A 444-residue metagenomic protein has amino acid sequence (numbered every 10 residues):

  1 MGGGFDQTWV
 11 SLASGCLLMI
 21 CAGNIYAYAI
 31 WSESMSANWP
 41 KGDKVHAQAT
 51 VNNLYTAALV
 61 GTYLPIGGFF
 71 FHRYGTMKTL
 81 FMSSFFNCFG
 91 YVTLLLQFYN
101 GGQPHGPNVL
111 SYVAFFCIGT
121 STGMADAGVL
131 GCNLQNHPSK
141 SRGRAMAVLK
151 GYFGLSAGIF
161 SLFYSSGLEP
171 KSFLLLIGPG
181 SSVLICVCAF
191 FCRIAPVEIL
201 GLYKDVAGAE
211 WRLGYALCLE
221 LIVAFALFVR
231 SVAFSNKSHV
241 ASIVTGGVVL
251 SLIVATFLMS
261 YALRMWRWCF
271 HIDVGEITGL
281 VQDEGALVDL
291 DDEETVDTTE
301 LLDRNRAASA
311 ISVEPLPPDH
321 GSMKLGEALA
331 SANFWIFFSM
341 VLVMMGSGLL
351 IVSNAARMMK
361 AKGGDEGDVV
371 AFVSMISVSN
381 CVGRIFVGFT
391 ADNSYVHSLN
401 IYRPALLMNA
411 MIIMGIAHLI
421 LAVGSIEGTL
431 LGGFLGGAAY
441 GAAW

Functional and structural regions predicted by a protein language model:
N24-M35, A226-N236, P318-H320, L325-F389 (+1 more regions): Extracytoplasmic gate region of multi-pass secondary transporters
Y28-W31, M35, T122-P138, R142-V148 (+4 more regions): Intracellular juxtamembrane helix-capping segments at the cytosolic ends of symmetry-related transmembrane helices
N52, L59-T62, K140-A189, A207-L227 (+1 more regions): Glycine-rich segments within core transmembrane alpha-helices of 12-TM secondary carriers
N53-H72, F89-Y91, L96, G158 (+2 more regions): Central cavity-lining transmembrane alpha-helices of secondary-active solute carriers, predominantly the Major
T62-L80, M265-R267, R384-I401: Helix-to-loop junctions at the C-terminal end of transmembrane segments in multipass secondary transporters
K78-T93, I401-L419: Structural signature of the two symmetry-related core transmembrane helices
G90, G101-G128, L342, G428-A442: Hydrophobic core of transmembrane alpha-helices in multi-pass small-molecule transporters, especially MFS/SLC-type
C192-S339: Long, low-complexity inter-transmembrane loops of multi-pass membrane transporters
